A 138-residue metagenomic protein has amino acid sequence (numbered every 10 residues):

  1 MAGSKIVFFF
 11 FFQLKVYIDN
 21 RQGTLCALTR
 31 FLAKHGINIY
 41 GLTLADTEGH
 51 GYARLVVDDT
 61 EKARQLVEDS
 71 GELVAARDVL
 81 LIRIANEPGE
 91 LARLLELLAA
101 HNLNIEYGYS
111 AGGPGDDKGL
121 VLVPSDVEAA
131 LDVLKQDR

Functional and structural regions predicted by a protein language model:
M1-R138: A conserved regulatory-domain signal marking ACT and ACT-like small-molecule sensing domains and adjacent regulatory
